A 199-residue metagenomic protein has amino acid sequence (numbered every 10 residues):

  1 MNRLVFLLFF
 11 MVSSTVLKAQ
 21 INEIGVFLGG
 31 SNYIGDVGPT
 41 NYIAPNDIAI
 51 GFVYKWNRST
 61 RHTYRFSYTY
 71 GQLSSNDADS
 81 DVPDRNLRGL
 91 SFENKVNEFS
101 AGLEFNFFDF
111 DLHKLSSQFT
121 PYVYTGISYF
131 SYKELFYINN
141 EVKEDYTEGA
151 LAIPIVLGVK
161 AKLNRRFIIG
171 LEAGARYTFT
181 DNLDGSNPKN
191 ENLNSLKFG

Functional and structural regions predicted by a protein language model:
A19-I21, N57-R61, Q118-T120, N164-R166: Strand-connecting loop/turn motifs
A19-N57: Short glycine/proline- and aromatic-enriched beta-strand/turn motifs that initiate or cap beta-hairpins
Q20, A44-I48, K95-F99, S117-F119 (+1 more regions): Residues that define the transmembrane beta-barrel architecture of outer-membrane proteins
E23-F27, T63-R65, Y122-Y124, I168-G170: Residue-level detector of the transmembrane beta-barrel scaffold of outer-membrane proteins
V26, F52-W56, A101-F105, T125-Y129 (+2 more regions): Residues on the lipid-exposed face of transmembrane beta-strands in outer-membrane beta-barrel proteins
I34-T40, D84-E93, N140-D145: Extracellular loop and loop/strand-boundary signature of outer-membrane beta-barrel proteins
T60-H62, F66-Y137: Gram-negative (and chloroplast) outer-membrane scaffold detector with strong preference for beta-barrel transmembrane
A78, L163-G199: Predominantly the C-terminal beta-signal and adjacent terminal strand-loop region of outer-membrane beta-barrel
